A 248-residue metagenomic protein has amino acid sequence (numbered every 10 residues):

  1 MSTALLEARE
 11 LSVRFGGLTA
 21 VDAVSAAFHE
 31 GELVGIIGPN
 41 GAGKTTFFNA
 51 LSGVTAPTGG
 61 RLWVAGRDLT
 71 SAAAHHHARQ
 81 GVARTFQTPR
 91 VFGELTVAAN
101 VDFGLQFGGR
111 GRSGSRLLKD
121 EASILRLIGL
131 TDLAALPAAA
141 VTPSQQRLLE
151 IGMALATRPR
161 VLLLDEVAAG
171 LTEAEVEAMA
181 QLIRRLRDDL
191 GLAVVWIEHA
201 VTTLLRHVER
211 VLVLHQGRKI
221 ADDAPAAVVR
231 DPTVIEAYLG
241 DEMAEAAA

Functional and structural regions predicted by a protein language model:
S2-A248: Glycine-rich phosphate-binding loops of nucleotide-dependent enzymes
